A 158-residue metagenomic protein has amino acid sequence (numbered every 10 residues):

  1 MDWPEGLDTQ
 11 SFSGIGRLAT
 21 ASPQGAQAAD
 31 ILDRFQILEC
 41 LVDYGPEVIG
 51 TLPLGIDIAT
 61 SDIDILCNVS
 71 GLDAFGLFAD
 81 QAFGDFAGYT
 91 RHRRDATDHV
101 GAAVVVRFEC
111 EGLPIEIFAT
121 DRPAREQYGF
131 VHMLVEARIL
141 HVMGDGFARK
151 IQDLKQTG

Functional and structural regions predicted by a protein language model:
M1-I49: Helical scaffold of the NTase/Pol beta-like nucleotidyltransferase catalytic core
G16, T20-R34, V69-E111: Metal-dependent nucleotidyltransferase catalytic core
F35-A74: Active-site nucleotide-donor binding segment shared across nucleotidyl transfer reactions
V42, T97, Q127-F130: Hydrophobic N-terminal alpha-helices or hydrophobic patches in metabolic proteins across all domains of life
P46, F86, I115: Hydrophobic anchor at the start of a short beta-strand that flanks the dinucleotide cofactor-binding loop
F78-A82, D121, V131-M133: "Short basic amphipathic alpha-helical interaction patches in structured regions
V105, E109, L113-F118, R125-E126: A eukaryotic "domain-to-IDR transition" signal
P123-G158: Catalytic cores of NTP-dependent nucleotidyl/adenyl transfer enzymes across multiple folds
